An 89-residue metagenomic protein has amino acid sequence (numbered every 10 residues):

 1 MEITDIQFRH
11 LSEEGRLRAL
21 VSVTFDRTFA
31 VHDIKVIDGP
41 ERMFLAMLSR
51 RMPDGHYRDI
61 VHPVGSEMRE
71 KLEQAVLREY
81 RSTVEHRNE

Functional and structural regions predicted by a protein language model:
M1-E89: Single-stranded nucleic acid-binding surfaces, predominantly the OB-fold ssDNA-binding core
